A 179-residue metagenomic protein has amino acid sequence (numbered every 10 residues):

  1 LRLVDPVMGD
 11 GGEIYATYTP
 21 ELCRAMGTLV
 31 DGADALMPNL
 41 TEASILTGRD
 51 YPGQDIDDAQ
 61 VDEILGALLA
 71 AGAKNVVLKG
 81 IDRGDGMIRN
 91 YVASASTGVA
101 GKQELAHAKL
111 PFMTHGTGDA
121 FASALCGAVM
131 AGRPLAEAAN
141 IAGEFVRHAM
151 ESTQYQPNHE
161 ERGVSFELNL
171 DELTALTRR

Functional and structural regions predicted by a protein language model:
L1-R2: Short beta-strand/loop segments at the ligand-binding rim of alpha/beta enzyme cores
P6, D10-Y18: Rossmann-like NAD(P)(H) cofactor-binding subdomain of soluble oxidoreductases
M8-D10, E42, G80-R83, A108-P111 (+1 more regions): Glycine-rich beta-alpha junction loops
A16-G101: Conserved phosphate/ATP/ADP-binding segment of small-molecule kinases
I45, F112-L135: Short, small-residue alpha-helix embedded
V99-E104, A128-A142: Phosphate-handling active-site elements
G101-G116: Short pre-catalytic strand/loop immediately N-terminal to key active-site residues, enriched for Gly-Thr
A136-R179: Charged C-terminal helix
